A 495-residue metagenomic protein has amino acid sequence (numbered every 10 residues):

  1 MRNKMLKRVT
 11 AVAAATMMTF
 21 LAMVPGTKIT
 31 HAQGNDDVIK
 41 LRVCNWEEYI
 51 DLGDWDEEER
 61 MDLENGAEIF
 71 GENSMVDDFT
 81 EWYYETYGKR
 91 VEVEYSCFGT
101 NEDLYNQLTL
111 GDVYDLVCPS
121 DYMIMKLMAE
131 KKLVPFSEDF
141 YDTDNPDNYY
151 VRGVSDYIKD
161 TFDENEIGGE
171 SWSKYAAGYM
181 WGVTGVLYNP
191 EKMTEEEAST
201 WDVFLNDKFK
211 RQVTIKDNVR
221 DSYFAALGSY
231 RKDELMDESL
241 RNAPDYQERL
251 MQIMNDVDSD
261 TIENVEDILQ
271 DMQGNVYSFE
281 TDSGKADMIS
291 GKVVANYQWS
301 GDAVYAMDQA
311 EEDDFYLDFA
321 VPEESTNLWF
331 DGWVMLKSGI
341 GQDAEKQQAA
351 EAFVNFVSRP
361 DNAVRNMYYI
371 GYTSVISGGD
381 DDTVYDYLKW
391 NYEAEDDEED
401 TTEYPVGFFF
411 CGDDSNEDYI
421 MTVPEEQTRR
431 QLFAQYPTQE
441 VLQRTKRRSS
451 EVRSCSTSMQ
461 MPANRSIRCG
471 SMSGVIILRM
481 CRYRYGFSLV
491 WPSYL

Functional and structural regions predicted by a protein language model:
A22-D36: Sec-dependent signal peptide cleavage junction
G34-K126, E130: Early extracytoplasmic/lumenal segment of secretory-pathway proteins
R90, S96-Y105, Y122-W181, E195-S199: Hinge/lid segment of periplasmic solute-binding proteins
L127-F136, S171-S173, A306-V321, D397: Ligand-binding "clamshell"
D142-Y149, E266-Q270, D313-K337: Periplasmic-binding protein-like
I215, S222-A226, E234-D318: Ligand-binding pocket segment of bilobal, Venus flytrap-like solute-binding proteins
M335-L442: Mature extracytoplasmic/periplasmic domains
G412-R484, S488-V490: Conserved C-terminal helix/tail region of periplasmic/extracytoplasmic solute-binding proteins
